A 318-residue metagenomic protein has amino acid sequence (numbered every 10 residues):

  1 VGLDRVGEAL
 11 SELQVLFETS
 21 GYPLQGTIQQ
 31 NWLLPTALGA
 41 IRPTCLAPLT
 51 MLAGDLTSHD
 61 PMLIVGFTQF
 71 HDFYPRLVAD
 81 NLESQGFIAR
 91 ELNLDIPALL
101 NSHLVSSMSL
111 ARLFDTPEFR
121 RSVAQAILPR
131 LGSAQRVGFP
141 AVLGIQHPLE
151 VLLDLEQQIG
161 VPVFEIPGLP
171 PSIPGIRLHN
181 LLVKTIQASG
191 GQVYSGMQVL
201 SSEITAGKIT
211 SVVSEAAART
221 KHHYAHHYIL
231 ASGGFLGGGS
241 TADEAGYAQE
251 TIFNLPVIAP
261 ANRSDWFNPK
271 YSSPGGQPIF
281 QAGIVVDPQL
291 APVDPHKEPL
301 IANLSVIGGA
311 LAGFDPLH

Functional and structural regions predicted by a protein language model:
V1-E8, V15-H318: Residues forming the flavin
